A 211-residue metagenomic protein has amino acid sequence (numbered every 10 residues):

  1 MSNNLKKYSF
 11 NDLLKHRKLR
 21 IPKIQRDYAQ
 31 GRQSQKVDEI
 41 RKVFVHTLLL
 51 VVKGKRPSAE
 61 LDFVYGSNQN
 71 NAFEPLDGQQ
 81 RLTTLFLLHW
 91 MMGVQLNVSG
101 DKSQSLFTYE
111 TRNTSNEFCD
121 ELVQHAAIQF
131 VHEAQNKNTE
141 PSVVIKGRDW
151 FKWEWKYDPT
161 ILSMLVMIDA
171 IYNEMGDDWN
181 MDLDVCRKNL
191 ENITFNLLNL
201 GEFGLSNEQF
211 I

Functional and structural regions predicted by a protein language model:
M1-I211: Glycine- and hydrophobic-rich flexible loops that cap the catalytic core of alpha/beta enzyme folds
